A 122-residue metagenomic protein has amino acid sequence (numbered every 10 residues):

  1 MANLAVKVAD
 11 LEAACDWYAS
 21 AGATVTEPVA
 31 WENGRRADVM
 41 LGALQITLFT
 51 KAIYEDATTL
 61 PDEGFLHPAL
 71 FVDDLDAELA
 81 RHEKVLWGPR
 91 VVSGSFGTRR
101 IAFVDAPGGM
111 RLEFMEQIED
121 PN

Functional and structural regions predicted by a protein language model:
M1-A13, F65-P68, I118-N122: N-terminal beta-strand motif that seeds the catalytic metal site of vicinal oxygen chelate
A2, N33-R35, L66, R100: Residue-level marker for the onset of beta-strands and adjacent loop->beta junctions in well-ordered domains
V6-I46, E78: Core segments of cupin and vicinal oxygen chelate
P28, D38, E83-N122: Vicinal oxygen chelate
A43-T47, G109-L112: Short, charged/polar, Gly/Pro-enriched secondary-structure boundary elements
D56-T58: Short, charge-rich, low-complexity interaction segments located in flexible loops at or near secondary-structure
P61-W87: Mid-chain, well-packed structural core segment of small domains
